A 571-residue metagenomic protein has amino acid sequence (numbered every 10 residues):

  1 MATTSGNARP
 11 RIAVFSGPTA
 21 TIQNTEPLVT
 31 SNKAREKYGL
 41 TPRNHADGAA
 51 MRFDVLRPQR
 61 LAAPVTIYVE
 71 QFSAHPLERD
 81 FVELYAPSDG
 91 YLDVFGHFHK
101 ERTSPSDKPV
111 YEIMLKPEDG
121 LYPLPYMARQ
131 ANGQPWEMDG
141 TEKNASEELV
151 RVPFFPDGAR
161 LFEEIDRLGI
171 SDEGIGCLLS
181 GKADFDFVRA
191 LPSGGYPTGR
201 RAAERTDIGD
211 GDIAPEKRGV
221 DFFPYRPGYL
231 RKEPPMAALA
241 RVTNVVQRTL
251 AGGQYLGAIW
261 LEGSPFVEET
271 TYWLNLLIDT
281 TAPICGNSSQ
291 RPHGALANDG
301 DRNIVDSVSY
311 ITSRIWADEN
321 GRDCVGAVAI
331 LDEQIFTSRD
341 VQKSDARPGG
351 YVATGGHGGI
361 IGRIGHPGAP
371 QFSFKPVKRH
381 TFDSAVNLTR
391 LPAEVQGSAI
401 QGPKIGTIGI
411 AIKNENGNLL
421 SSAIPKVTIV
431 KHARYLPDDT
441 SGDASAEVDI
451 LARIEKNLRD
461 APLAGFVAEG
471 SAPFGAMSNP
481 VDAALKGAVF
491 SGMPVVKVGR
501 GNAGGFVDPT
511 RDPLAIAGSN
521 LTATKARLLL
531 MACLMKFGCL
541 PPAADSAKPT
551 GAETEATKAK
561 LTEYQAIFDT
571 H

Functional and structural regions predicted by a protein language model:
A2-H571: Active-site histidine-anchored catalytic micro-motif
